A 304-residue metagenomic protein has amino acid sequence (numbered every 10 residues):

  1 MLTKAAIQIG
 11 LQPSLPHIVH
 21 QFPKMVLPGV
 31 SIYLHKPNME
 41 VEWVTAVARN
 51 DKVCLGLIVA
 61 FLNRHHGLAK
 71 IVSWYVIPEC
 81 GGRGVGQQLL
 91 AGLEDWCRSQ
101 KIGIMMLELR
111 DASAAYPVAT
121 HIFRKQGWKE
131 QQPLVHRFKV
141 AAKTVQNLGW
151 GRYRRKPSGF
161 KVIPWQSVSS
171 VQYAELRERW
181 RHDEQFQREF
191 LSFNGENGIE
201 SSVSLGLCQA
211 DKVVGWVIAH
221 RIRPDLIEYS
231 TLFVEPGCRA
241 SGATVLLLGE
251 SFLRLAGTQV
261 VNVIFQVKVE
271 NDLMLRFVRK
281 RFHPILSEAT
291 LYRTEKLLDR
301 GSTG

Functional and structural regions predicted by a protein language model:
M1-E40, R49, G149-R188: Short amphipathic alpha-helix that is part of the acyltransferase structural core
G29-A46, N50, L55-L68, W74 (+1 more regions): A conserved beta-strand-loop-helix scaffold within acyl/acetyltransferase catalytic domains
Y75-P78, D111, F233-P236, V267: Structured beta->alpha junctions
V76, G82-S99, V234, A240-L253 (+2 more regions): Conserved acetyl-CoA-binding loop-helix of GNAT-fold acetyltransferases
Q87, S99-G103, D111-L134, V269-E288: Conserved active-site alpha-helix within GNAT-family acetyltransferase domains
C97-A112, L255-V267: Conserved GNAT acetyl-CoA-binding A-motif
V135-V168, P284-G304: C-terminal "cap" of GNAT-fold acetyltransferases
R239-G304: C-terminal structured domain segments across diverse proteins
